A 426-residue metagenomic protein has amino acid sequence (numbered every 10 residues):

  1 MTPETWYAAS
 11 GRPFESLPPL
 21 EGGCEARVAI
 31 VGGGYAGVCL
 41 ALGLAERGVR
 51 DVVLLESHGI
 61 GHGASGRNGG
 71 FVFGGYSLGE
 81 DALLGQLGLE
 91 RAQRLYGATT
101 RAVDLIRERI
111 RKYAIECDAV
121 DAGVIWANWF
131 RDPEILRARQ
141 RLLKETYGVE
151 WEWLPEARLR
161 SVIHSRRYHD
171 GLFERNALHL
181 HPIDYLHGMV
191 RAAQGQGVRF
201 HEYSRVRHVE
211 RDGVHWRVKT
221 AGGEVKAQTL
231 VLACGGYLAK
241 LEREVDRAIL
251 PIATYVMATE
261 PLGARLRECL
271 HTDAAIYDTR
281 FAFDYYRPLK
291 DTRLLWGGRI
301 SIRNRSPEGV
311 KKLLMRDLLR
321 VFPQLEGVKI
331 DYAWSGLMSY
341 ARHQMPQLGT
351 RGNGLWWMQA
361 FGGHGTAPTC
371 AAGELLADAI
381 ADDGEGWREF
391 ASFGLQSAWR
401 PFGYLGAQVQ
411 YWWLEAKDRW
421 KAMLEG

Functional and structural regions predicted by a protein language model:
M1-V28, E46-R50: Extreme N-terminal leader/targeting segments of oxidoreductases
T2-S10, L78-L84, E108-G188: Flavin (FAD/FMN) cofactor-binding and adjacent substrate-gating region of FAD-dependent oxidoreductase domains
G32-G34, S57: Glycine-rich Rossmann-fold phosphate-binding loop(s) that bind the pyrophosphate of adenine dinucleotide cofactors
A45-R67: Glycine-rich FAD pyrophosphate-binding loop
R67-G97: Glycine-rich active-site loop/strand segments that organize a redox cofactor
D104, K112-V120, V206-H208, G223-A264 (+1 more regions): Active-site substrate-recognition segment that forms the wall of the catalytic cavity or substrate channel
A138, L142, H169-Q228: Helical element adjacent to the flavin cofactor pocket in flavoenzyme catalytic cores
N304-S306, K311-A422: C-terminal catalytic lobe of FAD-dependent flavoproteins
